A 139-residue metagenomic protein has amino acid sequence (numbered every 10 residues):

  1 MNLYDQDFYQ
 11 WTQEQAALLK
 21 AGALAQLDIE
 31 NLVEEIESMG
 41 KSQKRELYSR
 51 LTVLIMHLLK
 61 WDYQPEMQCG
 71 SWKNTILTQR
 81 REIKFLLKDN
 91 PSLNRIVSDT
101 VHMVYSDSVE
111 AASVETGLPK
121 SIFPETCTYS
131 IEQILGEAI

Functional and structural regions predicted by a protein language model:
M1-S49, M56-I139: Surface/interface-facing alpha-helical segments and adjacent flexible terminal/loop regions used for partner/assembly
